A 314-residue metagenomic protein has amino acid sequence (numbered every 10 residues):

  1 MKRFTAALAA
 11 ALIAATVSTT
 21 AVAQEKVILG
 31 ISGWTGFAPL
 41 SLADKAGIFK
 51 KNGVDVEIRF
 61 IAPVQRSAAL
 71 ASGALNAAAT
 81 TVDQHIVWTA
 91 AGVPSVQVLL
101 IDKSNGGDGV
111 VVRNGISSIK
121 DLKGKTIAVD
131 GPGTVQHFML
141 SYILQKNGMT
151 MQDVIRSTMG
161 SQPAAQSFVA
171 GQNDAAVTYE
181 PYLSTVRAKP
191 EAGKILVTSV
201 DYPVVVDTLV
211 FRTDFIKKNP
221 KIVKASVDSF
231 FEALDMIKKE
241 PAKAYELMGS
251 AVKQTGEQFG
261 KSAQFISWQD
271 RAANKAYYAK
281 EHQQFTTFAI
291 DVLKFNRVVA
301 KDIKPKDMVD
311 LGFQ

Functional and structural regions predicted by a protein language model:
M1-L8: Bacterial N-terminal signal peptides that target proteins for export
A9-T16: Bacterial N-terminal signal peptides
V17-A23: Sec/Tat signal peptide C-region and signal peptidase I cleavage site
A23-G160, D174-P181, I195-L196, D201-P203: Short, glycine-/small- and polar/acidic-enriched structural segments that line small-molecule recognition paths
Q84, R156-S157, Q162-V252: Pocket-lining segment of extracytoplasmic ligand-binding domains
K218-V298: Secondary-structure end/capping motifs
A289-Q314: C-terminal solvent-exposed extensions
